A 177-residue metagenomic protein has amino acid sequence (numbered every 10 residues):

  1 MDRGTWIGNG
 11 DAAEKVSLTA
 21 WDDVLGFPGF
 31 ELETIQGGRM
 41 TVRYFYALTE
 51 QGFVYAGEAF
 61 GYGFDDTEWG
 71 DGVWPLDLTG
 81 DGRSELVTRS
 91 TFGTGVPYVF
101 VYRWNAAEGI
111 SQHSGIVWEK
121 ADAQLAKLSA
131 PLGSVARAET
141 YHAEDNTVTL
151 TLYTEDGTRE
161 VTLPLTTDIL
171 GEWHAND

Functional and structural regions predicted by a protein language model:
M1-G26, V42-F45, E172, N176-D177: Terminal domain-start segments
D2-G4, V54-F60, S111-D122, T162-L163: Beta-propeller fold detector
G10-E14, F60-T67, V117-A123: Short coil/turn segments at the loop-to-beta-strand junctions that recur within blades of beta-propeller repeat folds
D11-E31, W69-L78, L125-T140: Beta-propeller blade termini
F27-P28, R83-S84, N146: Short coil/turn segments that connect the beta-strands within blades of beta-propeller domains
F30-Q36, L86-S90, A138-E139, L150: Hydrophobic beta-strand segments that make up the repeating blades of beta-propeller and related beta-repeat
G38-F45, T94-R103, T158-T162: Structural motif
E50-F53, N105-S111: Short loop/turn segments immediately following beta-strands, especially the blade-tip and inter-blade linker loops
